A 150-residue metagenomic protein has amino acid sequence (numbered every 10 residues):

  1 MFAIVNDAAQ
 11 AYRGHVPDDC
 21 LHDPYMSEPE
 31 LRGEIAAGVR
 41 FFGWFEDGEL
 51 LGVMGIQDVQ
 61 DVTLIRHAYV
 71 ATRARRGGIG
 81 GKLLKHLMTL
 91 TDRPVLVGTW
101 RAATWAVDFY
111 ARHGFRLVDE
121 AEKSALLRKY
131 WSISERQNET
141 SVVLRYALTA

Functional and structural regions predicted by a protein language model:
M1-A3: A short beta-loop-alpha structural element at the N-terminal edge of CoA-dependent acyl/N-acetyltransferase catalytic
N6-L31: Conserved GNAT-fold acetyl-CoA-binding loop/helix
P29-G43, Q137-T140: A short helix-loop-beta-strand connector motif used in the catalytic cores of GNAT acetyltransferases and, in some
G38-Q57: Conserved beta-hairpin
Q57, D61-T72, G98: Conserved acetyl-CoA binding element of GNAT-fold acetyltransferases
V70, R76-T89, R112: Conserved acetyl-CoA-binding loop-helix of GNAT-fold acetyltransferases
G81, R101-N138: Conserved active-site alpha-helix within GNAT-family acetyltransferase domains
T89-W105: Conserved GNAT acetyl-CoA-binding A-motif
